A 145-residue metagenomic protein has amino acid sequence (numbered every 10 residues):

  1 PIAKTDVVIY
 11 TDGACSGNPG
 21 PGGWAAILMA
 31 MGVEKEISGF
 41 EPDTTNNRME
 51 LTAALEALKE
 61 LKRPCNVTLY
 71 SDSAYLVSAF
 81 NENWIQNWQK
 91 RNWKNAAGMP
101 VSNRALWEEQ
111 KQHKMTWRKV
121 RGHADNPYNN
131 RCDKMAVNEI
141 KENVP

Functional and structural regions predicted by a protein language model:
P1-K4: A short acidic-Thr-Gly-centered motif at the start of a beta-strand
V7-V8, A14-P21, L55-M135, I140: RNase H catalytic domain
I9-T11, W24, I37, L51: Structural detector for hydrophobic anchor residues on beta-strands
P21-A30: Acidic, metal-ligating active-site segments
G32-M49: A short, polar/acidic, helix/strand-boundary loop motif
R48, T52-E56: Short amphipathic alpha-helical face segments that pack within enzyme cores and frequently flank/anchor catalytic
K141-P145: Acidic two-metal-ion nuclease catalytic site recognized across multiple nuclease folds, prominently DnaQ/RNase D-T
